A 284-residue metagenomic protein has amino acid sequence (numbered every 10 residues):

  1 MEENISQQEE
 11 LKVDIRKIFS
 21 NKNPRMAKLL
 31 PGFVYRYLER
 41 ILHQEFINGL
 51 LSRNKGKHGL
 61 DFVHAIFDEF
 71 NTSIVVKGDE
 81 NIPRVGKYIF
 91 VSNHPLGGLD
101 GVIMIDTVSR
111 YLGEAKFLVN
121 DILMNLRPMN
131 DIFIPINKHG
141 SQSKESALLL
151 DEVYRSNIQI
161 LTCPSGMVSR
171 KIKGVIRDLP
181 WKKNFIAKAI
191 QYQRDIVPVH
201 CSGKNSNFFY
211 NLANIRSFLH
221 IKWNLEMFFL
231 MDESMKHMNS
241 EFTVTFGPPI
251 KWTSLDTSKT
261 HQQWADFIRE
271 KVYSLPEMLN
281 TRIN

Functional and structural regions predicted by a protein language model:
M1-V91, G101-I103, R110-L112, N130 (+1 more regions): Membrane-anchoring hydrophobic helices of lipid-metabolizing enzymes
E2, L11-I15, S146-N284: Non-catalytic C-terminal accessory region of glycerolipid acyltransferases and related lyso-lipid remodeling enzymes
S52, I66-N71, I136-Q142, G174-V175: Short, flexible loop segments at the rims of nucleotide/cofactor-binding pockets, characterized by
F70-V76, Q142-K144, E226-F228: Short gly/ser/thr-rich secondary-structure transition/capping motifs
I89-V91, P135, L161-C163: Structural motif
H94: Active-site pocket-lining segments that scaffold enzyme catalytic pockets across diverse folds
V102-V108, L150, I176: "Short basic amphipathic alpha-helical interaction patches in structured regions
S109, G113-R155: Conserved nucleotide-cofactor-binding alpha/beta core module
